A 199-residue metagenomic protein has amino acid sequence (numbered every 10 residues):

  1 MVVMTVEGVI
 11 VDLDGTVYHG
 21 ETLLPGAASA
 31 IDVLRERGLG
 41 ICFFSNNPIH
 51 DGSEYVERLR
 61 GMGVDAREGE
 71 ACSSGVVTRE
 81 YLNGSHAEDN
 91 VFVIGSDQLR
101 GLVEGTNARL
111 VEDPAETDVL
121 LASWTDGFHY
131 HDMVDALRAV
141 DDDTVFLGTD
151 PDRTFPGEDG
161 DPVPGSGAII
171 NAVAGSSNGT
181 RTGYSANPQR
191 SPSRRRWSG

Functional and structural regions predicted by a protein language model:
V2-L13, V17-F43, N47-G199: HAD-like aspartate-dependent phosphatase fold
